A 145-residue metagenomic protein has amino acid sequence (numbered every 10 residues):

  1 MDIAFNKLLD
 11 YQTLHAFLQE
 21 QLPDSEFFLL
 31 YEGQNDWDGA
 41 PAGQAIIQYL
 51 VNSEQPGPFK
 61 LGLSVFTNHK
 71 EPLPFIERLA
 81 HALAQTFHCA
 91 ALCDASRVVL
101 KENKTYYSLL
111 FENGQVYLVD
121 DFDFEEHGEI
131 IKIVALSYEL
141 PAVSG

Functional and structural regions predicted by a protein language model:
M1-N35: N-terminal "first-domain core" detector
A4, G62-F66, L110: Residues in well-ordered beta-strands of folded domains
L8, N68, S96-V98: Short, flexible beta-strand-to-coil junctions
D10-L14, E71-L79: Short amphipathic alpha-helical segments
F28-L73: Short, intrinsically disordered low-complexity segments
P56-P58, H88, F111-Q115: Short, solvent-exposed coil/turn segments at beta-strand boundaries
P74-V99: Short, internal acidic amphipathic alpha-helical interface segments that mediate docking to partner proteins
C93-G145: Acidic, proline/glycine-rich low-complexity IDRs
